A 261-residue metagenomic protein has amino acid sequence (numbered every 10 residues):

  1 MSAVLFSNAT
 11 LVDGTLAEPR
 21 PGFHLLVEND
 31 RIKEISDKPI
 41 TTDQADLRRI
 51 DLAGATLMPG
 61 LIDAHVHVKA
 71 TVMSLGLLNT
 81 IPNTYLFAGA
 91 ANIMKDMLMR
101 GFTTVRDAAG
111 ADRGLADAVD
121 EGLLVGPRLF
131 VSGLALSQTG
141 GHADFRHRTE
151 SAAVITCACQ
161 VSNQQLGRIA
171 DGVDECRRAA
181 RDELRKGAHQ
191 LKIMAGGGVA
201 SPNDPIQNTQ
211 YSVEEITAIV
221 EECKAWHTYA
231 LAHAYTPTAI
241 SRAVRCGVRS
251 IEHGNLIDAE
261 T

Functional and structural regions predicted by a protein language model:
S2, L11, T15-M58: Histidine-rich, glycine-flanked metal-binding segment
A9, L25, D30, G54 (+8 more regions): Divalent metal-coordination and catalytic microenvironments
L47-T56, L115-L123, C176-H189, I257-T261: Short amphipathic alpha-helices and their capping/turn segments at secondary-structure boundaries
A55-E121, T139-R146, E214, T238 (+1 more regions): Metal-associated gating/positioning segment near the N- to mid-region
L75-A88, C157-R178, Y229-L231: Active-site mouth loops of central-metabolism enzymes
G89-L115, G126-A135, A188-P202, Y229 (+1 more regions): Divalent metal-dependent hydrolysis catalytic cores, especially in the metallo-beta-lactamase
L136-S162: Flexible glycine-/small-residue-enriched beta->alpha junction loops that bind anionic phosphate/pyrophosphate groups
I193-T261: Active-site core of metal-dependent hydrolases
